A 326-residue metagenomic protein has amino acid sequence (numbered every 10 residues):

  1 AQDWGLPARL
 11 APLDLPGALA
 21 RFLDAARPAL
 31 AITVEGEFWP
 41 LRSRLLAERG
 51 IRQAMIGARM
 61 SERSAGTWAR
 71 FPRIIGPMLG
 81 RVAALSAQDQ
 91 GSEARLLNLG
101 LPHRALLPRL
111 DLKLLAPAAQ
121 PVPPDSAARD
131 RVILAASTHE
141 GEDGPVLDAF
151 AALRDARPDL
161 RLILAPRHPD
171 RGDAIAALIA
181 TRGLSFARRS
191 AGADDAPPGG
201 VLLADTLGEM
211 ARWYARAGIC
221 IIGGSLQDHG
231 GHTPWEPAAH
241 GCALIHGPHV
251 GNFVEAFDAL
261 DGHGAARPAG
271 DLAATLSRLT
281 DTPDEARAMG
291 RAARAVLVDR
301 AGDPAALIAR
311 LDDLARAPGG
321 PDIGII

Functional and structural regions predicted by a protein language model:
A1-A116, T138-E140, R167-H168: Active-site and donor-binding regions of nucleotide-sugar-utilizing enzymes
Q2-L10, I175-D205: Nucleotide-activated donor-binding/catalytic signature segment of Leloir-type glycosyltransferases, i.e., the conserved
F22-D24, M78, S126, W213 (+1 more regions): Structural alpha-helical scaffold elements that stabilize or flank donor/cofactor-binding regions in carbohydrate
A26-L30, P197-H229: Acidic donor-binding loop of glycosyltransferase active sites
R42, E142, E209, H232-T233 (+1 more regions): Conserved sugar-transfer catalytic core signal across GT-A, GT-B, and GT-C glycosyltransferases
V82-L85, A215-V296: Catalytic binding pocket for nucleotide-activated donors in carbohydrate/polymer assembly enzymes
A118-G192: Conserved catalytic-core segment of nucleotide-activated headgroup transferases in glycan assembly
D299-I326: C-terminal alpha-helical cap of glycosyltransferases
